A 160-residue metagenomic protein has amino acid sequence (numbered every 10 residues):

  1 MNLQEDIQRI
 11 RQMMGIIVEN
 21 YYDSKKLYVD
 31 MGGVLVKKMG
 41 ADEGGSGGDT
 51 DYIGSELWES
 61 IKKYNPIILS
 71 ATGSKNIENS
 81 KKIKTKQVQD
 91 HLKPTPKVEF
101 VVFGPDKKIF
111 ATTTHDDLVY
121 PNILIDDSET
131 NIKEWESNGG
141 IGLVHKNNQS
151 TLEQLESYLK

Functional and structural regions predicted by a protein language model:
I7-Q12, V18-V29: Non-catalytic pre-domain segments flanking phosphatase-related domains
Y22-G40, W135: Asp-based phosphoryl-transfer active-site loop
D30, L69-A71, I125: Short hydrophobic segments within beta-strands
V36-K38, K75-N79, K108-A111, N131-E134 (+1 more regions): Short catalytic/ligand-binding loop motif for oxyanion handling, primarily in non-cytosolic enzymes, centered on
K37-I68: Short, acidic loop-to-helix structural element flanking the phosphoryl-transfer center in phosphate-processing enzymes
W58-I67, T72-V102: Substrate-recognition/cap helix-loop segment adjacent to the acidic, metal-dependent catalytic center of Asp-based
V98-T130, W135: Conserved Lys-Pro-Asp/Glu-containing loop-to-beta segment of HAD-superfamily phosphomonoesterases, centered on
Y120-S157: Acidic, Mg2+-coordinating phosphoryl-transfer loop and its flanking beta/alpha structural elements, shared across
